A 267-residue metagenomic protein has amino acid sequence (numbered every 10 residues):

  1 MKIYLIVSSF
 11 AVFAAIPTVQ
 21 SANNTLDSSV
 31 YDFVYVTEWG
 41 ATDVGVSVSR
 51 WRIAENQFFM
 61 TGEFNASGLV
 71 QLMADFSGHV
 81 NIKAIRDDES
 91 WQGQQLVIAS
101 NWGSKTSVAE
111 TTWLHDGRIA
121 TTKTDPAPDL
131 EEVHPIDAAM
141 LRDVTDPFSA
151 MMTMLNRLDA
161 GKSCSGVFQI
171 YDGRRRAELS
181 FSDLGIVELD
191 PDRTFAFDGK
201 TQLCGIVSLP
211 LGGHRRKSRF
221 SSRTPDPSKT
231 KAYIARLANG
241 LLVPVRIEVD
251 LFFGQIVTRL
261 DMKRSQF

Functional and structural regions predicted by a protein language model:
M1-Y4: Positively charged n-region of N-terminal signal peptides that target proteins for export
I6-A15: Bacterial N-terminal signal peptides
V7-S8, Q20, F148: Intrinsically disordered, low-complexity segments enriched in Ser/Pro/Gly/Ala and basic residues
A14-N24: Boundary at the C-terminal end of the N-terminal hydrophobic targeting segment
A22-H115, G161-F267: Acidic, serine/threonine-rich low-complexity disordered tracts
D116-D183: A charged, solvent-exposed segment within the mature domains of Sec-exported extracytoplasmic proteins
